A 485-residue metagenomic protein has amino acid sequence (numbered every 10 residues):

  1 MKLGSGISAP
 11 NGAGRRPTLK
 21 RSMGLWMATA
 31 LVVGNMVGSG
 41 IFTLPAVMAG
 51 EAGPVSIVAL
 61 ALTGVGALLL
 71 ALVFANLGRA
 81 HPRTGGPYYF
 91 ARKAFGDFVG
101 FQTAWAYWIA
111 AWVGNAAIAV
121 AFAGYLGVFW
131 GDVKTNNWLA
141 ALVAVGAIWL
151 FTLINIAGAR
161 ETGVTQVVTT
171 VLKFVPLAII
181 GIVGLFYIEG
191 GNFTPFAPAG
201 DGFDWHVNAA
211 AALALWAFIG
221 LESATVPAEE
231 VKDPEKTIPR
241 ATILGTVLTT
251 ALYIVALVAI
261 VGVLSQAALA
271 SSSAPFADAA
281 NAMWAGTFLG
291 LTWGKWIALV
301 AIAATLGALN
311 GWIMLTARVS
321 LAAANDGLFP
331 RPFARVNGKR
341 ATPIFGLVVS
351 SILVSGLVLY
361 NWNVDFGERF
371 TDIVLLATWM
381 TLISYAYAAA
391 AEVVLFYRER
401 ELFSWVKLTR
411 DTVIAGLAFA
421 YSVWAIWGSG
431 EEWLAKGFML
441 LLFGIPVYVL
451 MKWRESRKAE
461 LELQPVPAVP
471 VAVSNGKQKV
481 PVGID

Functional and structural regions predicted by a protein language model:
M1-A46, G50-V55, L68-L72, T84 (+6 more regions): Membrane-interface "cap" regions at the ends of multi-pass membrane proteins
M1-R15, R92, F98, A119-L142 (+6 more regions): Helix-loop-helix connectors at the membrane interface of multi-pass transporters/channels
K2-G4, S8-K20, S56-I57, A61 (+3 more regions): Helix-loop-helix junctions that connect adjacent transmembrane segments in multi-pass membrane transporters
I41-P45, I154-R160, F329, L353-L376 (+2 more regions): Transmembrane helix-loop junctions in multi-pass membrane proteins
V47-E51, A59, L68-I148, T152-I156 (+4 more regions): Hydrophobic transmembrane alpha-helices that form the core helical bundles of multi-pass secondary transporters
Y89-F90, G96, G127-V133, A241-I313 (+1 more regions): TM-loop-TM module centered on a large, flexible mid-protein loop between adjacent transmembrane helices in multi-pass
T165-V168, D201, F333-A341, L382-W433 (+1 more regions): C-terminal membrane-solvent junction of multi-pass transporters and transport-like membrane proteins
P176-I180, S320, V349, L353 (+3 more regions): Hydrophobic alpha-helical segments of multi-pass membrane transport proteins
